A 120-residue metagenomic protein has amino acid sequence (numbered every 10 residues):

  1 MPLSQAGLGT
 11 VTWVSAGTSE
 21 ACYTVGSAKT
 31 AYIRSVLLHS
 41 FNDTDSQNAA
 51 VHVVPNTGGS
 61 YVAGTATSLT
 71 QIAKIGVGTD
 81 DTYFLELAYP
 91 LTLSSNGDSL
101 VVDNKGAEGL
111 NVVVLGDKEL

Functional and structural regions predicted by a protein language model:
M1-A31, F41-D43, P55-G58, S95-N96 (+1 more regions): C-terminal interaction-tip segments
G7, G17, C22, V51 (+2 more regions): Intrinsic disorder/low-complexity segments
L37-H39: Short edge beta-strand/loop segments characteristic of extracellular beta-sandwich folds
F41, H52-V54, K74-V77, L87 (+1 more regions): Beta-strand-rich, repetitive solenoid scaffolds
D43-T65: Short, surface-exposed beta-strand/strand-loop-strand elements in extracellular ectodomains
G59-G97: Intrinsically disordered, low-complexity Pro/Gly/Ser/Thr-rich segments with frequent PxxP/GP/PP motifs and embedded
